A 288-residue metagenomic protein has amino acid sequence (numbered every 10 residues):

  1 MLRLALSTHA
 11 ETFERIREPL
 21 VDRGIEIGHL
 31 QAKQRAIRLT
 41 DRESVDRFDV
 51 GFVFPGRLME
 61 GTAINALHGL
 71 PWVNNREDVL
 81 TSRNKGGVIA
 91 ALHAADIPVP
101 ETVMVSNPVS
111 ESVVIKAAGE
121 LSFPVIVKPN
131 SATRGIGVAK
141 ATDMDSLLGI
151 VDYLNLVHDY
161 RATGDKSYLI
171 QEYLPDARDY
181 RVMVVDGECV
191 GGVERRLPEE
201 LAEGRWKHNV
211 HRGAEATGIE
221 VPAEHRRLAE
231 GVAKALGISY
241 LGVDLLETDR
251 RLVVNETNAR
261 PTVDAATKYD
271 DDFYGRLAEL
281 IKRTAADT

Functional and structural regions predicted by a protein language model:
M1-L4: Extreme N-terminal starter segment of soluble prokaryotic enzymes
L6-M104: Conserved N-proximal alpha/beta basic substrate-recognition cap immediately N-terminal to, or forming the N-lobe
G28, V73-N74, P100, I126 (+2 more regions): Structural detector of well-ordered beta-strand residues that form the stable sheet scaffold of enzyme domains
G69, T81-Y168: Active-site nucleotide/adenylate-binding loops and adjacent lid/helix of ATP-dependent enzymes
V125, G191, V253-E256: Protein kinase-like catalytic core scaffold
T142-L228, V232: Phosphate-binding site of ATP-dependent enzymes
E203-R251, R276-D287: A long amphipathic alpha-helix within ATP-dependent nucleotide-binding catalytic cores
N258-Y269: Glycine-rich phosphate/pyrophosphate-binding beta-alpha loops
